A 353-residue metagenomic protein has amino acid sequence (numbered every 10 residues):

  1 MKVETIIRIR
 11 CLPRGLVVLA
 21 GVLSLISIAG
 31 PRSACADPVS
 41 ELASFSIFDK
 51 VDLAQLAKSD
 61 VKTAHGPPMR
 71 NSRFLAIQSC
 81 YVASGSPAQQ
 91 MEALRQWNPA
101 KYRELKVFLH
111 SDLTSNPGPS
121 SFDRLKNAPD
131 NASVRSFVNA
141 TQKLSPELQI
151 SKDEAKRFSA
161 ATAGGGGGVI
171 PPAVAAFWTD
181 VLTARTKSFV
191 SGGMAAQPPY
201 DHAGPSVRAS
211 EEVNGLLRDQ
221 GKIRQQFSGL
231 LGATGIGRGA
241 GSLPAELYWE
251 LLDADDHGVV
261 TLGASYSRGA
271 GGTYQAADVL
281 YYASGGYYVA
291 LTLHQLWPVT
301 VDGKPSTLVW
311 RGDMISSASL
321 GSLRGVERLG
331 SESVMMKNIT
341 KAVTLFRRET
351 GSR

Functional and structural regions predicted by a protein language model:
M1-C11: N-terminal secretory signal peptides that target proteins for export/translocation
G15-I28: Bacterial N-terminal signal peptides
V22, S33-A34: Cleavable N-terminal signal peptides
I28-P31, V279: Short linear motifs in intrinsically disordered/low-complexity regions
C35-Q89, R95, P99-R353: Terminal "cap-and-tail" regions of soluble proteins that handle hydrophobic small molecules
